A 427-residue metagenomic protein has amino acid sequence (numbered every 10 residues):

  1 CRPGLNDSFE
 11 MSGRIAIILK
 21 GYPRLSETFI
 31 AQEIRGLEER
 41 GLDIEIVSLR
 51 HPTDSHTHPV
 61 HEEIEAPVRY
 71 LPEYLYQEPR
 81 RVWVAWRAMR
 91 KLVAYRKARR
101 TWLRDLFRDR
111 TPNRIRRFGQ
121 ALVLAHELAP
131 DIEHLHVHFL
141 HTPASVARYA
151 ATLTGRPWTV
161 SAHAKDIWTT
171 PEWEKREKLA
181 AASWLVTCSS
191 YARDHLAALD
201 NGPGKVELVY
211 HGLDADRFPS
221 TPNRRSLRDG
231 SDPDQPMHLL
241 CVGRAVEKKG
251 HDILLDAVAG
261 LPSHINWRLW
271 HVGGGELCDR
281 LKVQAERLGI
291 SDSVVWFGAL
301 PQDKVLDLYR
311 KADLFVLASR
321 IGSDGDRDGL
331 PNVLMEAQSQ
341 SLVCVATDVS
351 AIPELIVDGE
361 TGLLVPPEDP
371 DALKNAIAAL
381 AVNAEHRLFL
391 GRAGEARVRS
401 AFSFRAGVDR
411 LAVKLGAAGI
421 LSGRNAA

Functional and structural regions predicted by a protein language model:
P171-W173, A197, L213-G230: Acidic anion/phosphate-binding donor-loop and adjacent secondary structure in glycosyltransferase catalytic cores
Y191, G212: Carbohydrate-associated surface elements
R228-K249, L255-V258, W270: Conserved donor-binding/catalytic core segment of Leloir-type glycosyltransferases
R280-D303: Nucleotide-activated donor-binding/catalytic signature segment of Leloir-type glycosyltransferases, i.e., the conserved
A299-L300, D307-A312: Short alpha-helical donor nucleotide-sugar binding micro-motif in glycosyltransferases
R310-G325, L342: Acidic donor-binding loop of glycosyltransferase active sites
L334, S339, V343-A346, I356: Short hydrophobic beta-strand element within catalytic cores of glycosyltransferases and related nucleotide-activated
D358-G359, L363-P370, A379-E385: Conserved acidic donor-binding segment of nucleotide-sugar-dependent glycosyltransferases
